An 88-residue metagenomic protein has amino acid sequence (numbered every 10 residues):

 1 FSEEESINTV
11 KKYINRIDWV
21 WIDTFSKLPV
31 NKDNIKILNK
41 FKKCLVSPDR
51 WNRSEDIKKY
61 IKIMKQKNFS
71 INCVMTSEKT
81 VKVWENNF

Functional and structural regions predicted by a protein language model:
F1-F88: C-terminal active-site rim and adjoining tail of enzyme catalytic domains
